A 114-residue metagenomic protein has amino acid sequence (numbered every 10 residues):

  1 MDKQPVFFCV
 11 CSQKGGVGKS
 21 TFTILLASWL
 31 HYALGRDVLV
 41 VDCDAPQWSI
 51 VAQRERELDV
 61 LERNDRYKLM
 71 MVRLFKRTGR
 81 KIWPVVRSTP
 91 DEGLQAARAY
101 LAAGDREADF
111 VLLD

Functional and structural regions predicted by a protein language model:
M1-R36: Walker A (P-loop) phosphate-binding motif
C11-K14, Y32-L113: P-loop/Walker-type NTP enzyme "switch/lid" segment
